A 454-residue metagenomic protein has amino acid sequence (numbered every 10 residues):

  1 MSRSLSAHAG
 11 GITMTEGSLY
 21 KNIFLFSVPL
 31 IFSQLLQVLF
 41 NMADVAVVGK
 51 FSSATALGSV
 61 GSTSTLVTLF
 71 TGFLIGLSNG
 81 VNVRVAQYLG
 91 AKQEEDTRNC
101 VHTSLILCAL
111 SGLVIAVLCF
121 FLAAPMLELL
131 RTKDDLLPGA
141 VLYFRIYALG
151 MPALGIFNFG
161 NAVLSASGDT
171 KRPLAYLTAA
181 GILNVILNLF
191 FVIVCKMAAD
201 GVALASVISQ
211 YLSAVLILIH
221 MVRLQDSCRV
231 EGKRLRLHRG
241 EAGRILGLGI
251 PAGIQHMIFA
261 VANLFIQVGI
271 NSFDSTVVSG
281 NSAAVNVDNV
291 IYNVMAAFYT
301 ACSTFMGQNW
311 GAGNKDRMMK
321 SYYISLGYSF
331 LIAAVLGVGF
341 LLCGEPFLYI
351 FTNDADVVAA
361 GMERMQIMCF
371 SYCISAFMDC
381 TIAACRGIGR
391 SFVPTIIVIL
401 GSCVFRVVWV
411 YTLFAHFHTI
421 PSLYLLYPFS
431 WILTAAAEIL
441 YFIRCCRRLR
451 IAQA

Functional and structural regions predicted by a protein language model:
M1-S27, V85-P152, V194-I250, M306-S371 (+1 more regions): Short alpha-helical transmembrane segments in multi-pass integral membrane proteins
M14-F51, T65-G80, R84, A109-A116 (+5 more regions): N-terminal transmembrane alpha-helices
L25-D44, I146, A180, S209-S213 (+4 more regions): Transmembrane helical elements of multi-pass membrane transporters/channels
L30, Q34, A46, V83 (+15 more regions): Transmembrane alpha-helix boundary and packing residues in multipass membrane permease domains and related
L39-G58, L127-D134, F190-M197, M257-V290 (+3 more regions): Helix-terminus/linker motif at the lipid-water interface of multi-pass membrane proteins
S52-T65, A140, F144, A203 (+3 more regions): Small-residue hotspots at the loop-to-helix junctions and early N-terminal turns of transmembrane alpha-helices
L57-V117, L154-P173, Q267, G280-G344 (+1 more regions): Small-residue-rich hydrophobic transmembrane alpha-helices
S78, Y147-S165, P173-N184, V202-I217 (+4 more regions): Short runs within selected transmembrane alpha-helices of multi-pass transporters and secretion channels
